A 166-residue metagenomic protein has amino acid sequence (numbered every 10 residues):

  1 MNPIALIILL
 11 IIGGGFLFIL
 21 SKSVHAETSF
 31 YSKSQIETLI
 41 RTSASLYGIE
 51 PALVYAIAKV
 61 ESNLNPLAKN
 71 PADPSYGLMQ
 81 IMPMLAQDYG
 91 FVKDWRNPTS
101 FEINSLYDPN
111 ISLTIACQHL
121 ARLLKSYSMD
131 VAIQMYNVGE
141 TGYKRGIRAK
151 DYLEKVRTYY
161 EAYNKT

Functional and structural regions predicted by a protein language model:
M1-N2, P66: Accessible peptide chain termini
N2-H25: Single-pass alpha-helical membrane anchors
E27-T166: Catalytic glycan-binding domains that act on GlcNAc-containing polysaccharides
